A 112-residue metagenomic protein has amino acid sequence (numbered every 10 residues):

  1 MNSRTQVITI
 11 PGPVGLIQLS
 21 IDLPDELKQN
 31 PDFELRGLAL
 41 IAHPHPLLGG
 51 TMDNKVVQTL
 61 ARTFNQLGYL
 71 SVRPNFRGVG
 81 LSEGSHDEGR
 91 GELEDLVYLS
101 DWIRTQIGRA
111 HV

Functional and structural regions predicted by a protein language model:
M1-T9: A domain-start/cap signature at the N-terminus of enzymes
I10-G15: Charge-biased, low-complexity intrinsically disordered regions
L16-T105: Serine-hydrolase catalytic machinery in alpha/beta-hydrolase-like enzymes
A110-V112: Conserved small/polar residues in nucleotide/adenosyl-binding loops
